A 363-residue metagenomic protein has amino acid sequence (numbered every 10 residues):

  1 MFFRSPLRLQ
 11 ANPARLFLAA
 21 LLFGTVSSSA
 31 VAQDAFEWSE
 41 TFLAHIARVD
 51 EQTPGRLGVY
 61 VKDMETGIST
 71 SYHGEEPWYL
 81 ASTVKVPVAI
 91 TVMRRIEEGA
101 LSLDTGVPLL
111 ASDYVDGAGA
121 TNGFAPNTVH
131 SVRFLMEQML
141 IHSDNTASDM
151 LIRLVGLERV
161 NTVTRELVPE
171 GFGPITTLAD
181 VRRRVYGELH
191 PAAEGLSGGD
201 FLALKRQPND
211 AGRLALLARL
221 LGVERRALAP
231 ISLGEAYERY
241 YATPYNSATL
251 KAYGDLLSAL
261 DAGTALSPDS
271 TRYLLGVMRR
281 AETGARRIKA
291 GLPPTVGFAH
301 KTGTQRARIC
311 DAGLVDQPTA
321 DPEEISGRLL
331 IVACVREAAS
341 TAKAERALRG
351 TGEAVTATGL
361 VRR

Functional and structural regions predicted by a protein language model:
F2-F17: Bacterial N-terminal signal peptides that target proteins for export
R15-S27: Bacterial N-terminal signal peptides
A32-L189, T351: Active-site-adjacent loops and short helices of periplasmic peptidoglycan-processing enzymes
Q33-H45, V49, I231-R363: Structured C-terminal helix/loop/strand segments within mature extracytoplasmic catalytic/sensor domains
F42, I68-S69, Q207-G212, I288-K289: Glycine/serine-rich loop-strand microenvironments at binding/catalytic pocket rims
R56, H142, T146-L257: Mid-domain, small-residue-enriched loop/turn segments at the edges of structured enzyme/sensor domains
